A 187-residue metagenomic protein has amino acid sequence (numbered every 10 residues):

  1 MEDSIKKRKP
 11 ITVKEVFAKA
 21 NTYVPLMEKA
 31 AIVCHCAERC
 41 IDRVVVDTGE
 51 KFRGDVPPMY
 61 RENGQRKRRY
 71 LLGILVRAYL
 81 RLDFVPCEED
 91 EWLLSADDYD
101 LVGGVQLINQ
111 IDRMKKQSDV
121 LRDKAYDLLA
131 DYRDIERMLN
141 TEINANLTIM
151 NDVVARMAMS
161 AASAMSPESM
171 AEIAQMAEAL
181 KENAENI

Functional and structural regions predicted by a protein language model:
E2-R43, D47-T48: Leu/Val/Ala/Ile-rich N-terminal alpha-helices, chiefly Sec-type signal peptides and the beginnings
A30, C36-I187: Short, surface-exposed, charged amphipathic helix/loop patches that serve as local interaction elements
